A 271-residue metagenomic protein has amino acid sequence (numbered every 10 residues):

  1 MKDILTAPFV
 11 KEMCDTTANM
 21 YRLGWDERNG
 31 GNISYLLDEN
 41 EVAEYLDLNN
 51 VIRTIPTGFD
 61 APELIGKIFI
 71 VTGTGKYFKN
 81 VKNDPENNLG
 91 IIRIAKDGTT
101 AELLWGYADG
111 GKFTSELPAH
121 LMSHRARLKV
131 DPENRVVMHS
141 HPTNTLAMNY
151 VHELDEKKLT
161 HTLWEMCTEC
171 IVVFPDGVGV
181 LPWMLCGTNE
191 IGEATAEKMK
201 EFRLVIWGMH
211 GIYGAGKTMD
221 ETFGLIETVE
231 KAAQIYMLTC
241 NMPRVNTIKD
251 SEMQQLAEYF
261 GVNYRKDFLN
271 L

Functional and structural regions predicted by a protein language model:
M1-L271: Glycine-rich flexible loops
